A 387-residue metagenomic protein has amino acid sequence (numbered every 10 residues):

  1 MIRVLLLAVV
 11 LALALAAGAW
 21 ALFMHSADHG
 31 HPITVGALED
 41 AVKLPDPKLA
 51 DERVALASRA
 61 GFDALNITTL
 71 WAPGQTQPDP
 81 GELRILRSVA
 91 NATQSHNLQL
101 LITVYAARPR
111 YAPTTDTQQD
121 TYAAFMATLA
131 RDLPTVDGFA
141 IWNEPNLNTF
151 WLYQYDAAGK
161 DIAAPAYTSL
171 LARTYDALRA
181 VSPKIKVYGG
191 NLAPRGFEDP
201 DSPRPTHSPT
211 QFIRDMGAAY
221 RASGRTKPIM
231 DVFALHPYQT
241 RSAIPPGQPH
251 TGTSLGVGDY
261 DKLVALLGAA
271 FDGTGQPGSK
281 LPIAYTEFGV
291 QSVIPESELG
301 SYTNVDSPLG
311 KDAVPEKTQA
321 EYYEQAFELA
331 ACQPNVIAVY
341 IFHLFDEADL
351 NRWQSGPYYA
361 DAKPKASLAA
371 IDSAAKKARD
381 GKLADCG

Functional and structural regions predicted by a protein language model:
M1-A12: N-terminal Sec-pathway targeting helices
A12-L22: Hydrophobic alpha-helical membrane-insertion segments, chiefly the h-region of N-terminal signal peptides
A21-A64, T68-L70: Boundary/entry segment of secreted carbohydrate-active catalytic domains
A37, L65, L129, F139 (+9 more regions): Conserved, mostly hydrophobic/aromatic
K43-R59, Q118-A130, S208-A222, A320-L329: Short, acidic/polar
A57-P203, T240, F345-E347: Substrate-binding cleft and catalytic face of glycoside hydrolase catalytic domains, especially the flexible beta-alpha
Q77, A140, P145, T149-F150 (+2 more regions): Aromatic-rich peripheral "rim/lid" segments of glycoside hydrolase catalytic domains that contact and position glycan
T103, Q118-A123, I162-L309, A313: Noncatalytic carbohydrate-binding groove/subsite architecture in carbohydrate-active enzymes
